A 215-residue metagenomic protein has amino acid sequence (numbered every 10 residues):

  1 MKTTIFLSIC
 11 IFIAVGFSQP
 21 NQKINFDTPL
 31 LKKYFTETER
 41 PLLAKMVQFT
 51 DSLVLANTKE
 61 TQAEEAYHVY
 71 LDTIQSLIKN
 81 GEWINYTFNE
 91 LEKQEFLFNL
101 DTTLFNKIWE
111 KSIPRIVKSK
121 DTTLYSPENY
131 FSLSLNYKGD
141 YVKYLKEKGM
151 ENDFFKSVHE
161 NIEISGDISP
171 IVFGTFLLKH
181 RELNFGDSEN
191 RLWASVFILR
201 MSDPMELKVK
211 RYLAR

Functional and structural regions predicted by a protein language model:
M1-K2, S18-Q19: A cross-taxon signal for low-complexity, glycine/charged-rich
T3-A14: Sec-dependent N-terminal signal peptides
Q19-R115: N-terminal Sec/ER secretory leader and immediately downstream segment of secreted/extracellular precursors
T36, R40, A44, Q48 (+8 more regions): Extended, non-membrane alpha-helical segments enriched in charged/polar residues
A66, Y137, Y141, S188-A194: Residue-level detector of well-ordered alpha-helical segments, enriched for hydrophobic/aromatic packing positions
E92-L100, F105-I108, K120, F197-L213: Contiguous patches in non-transmembrane
D101-I164: Extended amphipathic alpha-helical interaction segments
I168-R215: A cross-kingdom marker for long, charged
